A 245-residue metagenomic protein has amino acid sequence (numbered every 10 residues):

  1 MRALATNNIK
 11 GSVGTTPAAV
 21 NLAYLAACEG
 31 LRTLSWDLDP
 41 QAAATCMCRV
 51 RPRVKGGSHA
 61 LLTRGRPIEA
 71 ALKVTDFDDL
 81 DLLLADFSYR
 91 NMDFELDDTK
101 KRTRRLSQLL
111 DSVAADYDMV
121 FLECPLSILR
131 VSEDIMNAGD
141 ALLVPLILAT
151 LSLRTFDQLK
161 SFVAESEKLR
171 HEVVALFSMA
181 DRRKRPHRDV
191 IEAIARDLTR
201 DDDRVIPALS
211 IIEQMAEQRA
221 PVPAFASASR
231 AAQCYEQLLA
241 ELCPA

Functional and structural regions predicted by a protein language model:
R2-P40: Walker A/P-loop phosphate-binding motif and the immediately C-terminal alpha-helix
L38-A115, M215-E217: P-loop/Walker-type NTP enzyme "switch/lid" segment
F87, L106-I135: Switch II (G3) loop of P-loop NTPases
V131-A149: Inter-motif core of Ras-like GTPase G domains
L159-L169: Conserved C-terminal guanine-recognition region of P-loop GTPase G domains, centered on the G4
M179-R183, I191-P223: Beta-strand-loop-alpha "switch" segments that mediate conformational coupling across diverse proteins
A216-Q237: C-terminal boundary of histidine-terminating zinc-finger modules
